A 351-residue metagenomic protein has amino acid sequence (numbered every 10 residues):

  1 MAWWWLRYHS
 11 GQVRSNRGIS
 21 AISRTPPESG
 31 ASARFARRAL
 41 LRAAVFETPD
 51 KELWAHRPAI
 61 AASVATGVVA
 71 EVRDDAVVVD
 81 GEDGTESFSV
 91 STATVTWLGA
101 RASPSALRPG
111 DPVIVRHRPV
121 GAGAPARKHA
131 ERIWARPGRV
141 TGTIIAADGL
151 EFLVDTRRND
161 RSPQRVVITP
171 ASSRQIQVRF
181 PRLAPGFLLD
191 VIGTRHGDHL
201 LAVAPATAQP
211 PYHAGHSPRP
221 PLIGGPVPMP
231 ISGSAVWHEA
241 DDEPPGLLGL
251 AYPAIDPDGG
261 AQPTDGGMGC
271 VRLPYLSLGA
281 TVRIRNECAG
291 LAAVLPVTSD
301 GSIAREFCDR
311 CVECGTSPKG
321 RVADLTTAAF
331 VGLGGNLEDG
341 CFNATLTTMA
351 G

Functional and structural regions predicted by a protein language model:
A2-T48, S63-T66, E71, P104-P112 (+5 more regions): Secreted/periplasmic proteins
L53-W54, E86-R108, K128, S162-P181: A cross-kingdom feature marking solvent-exposed beta-strand/loop segments within repeated, beta-rich binding/scaffold
A55-V78, W134-L153: Structural detector for short beta-strands of small beta-barrel domains
V64, D83-S87, R139, R161-R165 (+1 more regions): Short, mixed charged/polar active-site loops that provide acid/base catalysis or chelate metal/phosphate cofactors
V77, P125-K128, F152, D198-L201: Hydrophobic residues embedded in beta-strands of well-ordered beta-sheets
V78-E82, S89, L153-R158: Short, acidic/hydrophobic/Gly-rich beta-strand patch recurrent on exposed beta strands that often constitutes part
T96, W134-R136, T207-Y212: Short amphipathic alpha-helical linker/capping segments at the junctions of internal repeats and modular domains
P119-R127, I145-A146: A flexible loop/linker signature enriched in serine peptidases of the S9 family
